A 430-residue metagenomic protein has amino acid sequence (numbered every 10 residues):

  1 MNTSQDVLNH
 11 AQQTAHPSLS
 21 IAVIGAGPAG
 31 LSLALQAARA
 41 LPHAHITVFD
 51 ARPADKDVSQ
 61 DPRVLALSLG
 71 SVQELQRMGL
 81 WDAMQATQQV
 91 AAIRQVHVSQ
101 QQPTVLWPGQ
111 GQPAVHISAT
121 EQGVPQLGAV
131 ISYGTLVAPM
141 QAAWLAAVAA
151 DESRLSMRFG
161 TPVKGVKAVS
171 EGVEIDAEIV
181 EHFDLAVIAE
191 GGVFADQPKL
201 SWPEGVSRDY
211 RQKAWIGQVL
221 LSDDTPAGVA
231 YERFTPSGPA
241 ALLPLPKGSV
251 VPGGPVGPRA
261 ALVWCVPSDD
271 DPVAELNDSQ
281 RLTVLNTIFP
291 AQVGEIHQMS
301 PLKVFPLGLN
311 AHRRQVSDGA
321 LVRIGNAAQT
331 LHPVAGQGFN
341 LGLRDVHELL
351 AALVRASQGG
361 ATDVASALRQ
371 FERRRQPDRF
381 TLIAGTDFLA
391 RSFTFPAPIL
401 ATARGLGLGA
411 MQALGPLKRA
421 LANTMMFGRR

Functional and structural regions predicted by a protein language model:
Q13-G27, T47: Beta1/beta-strand and adjacent pyrophosphate-binding region of the FAD-binding site in flavoprotein oxidoreductases
G30: N-terminal Rossmann-fold NAD(P) dinucleotide-binding loop
Q36-R63: Glycine-rich FAD pyrophosphate-binding loop
S59-P103: N-terminal FAD cofactor-binding segment of flavoenzymes
V90-L200, V206-A214: Conserved N-terminal helical subregion
D176-I179, L185-V304: Conserved FAD-binding catalytic core of PHBH/FMO-like flavoproteins
D271-S357, A361-D363: FAD/FMN-dependent oxidoreductases across multiple families
A351-R430: C-terminal helical "tail/cap" subdomain of flavin- and related membrane-associated enzymes
